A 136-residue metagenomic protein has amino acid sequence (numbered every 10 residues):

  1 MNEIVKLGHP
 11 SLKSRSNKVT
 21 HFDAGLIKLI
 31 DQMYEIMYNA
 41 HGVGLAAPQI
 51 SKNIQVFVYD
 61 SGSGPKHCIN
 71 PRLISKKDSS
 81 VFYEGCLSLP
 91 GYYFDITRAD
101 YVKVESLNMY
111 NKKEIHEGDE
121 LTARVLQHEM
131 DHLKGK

Functional and structural regions predicted by a protein language model:
M1-K136: Positively charged
